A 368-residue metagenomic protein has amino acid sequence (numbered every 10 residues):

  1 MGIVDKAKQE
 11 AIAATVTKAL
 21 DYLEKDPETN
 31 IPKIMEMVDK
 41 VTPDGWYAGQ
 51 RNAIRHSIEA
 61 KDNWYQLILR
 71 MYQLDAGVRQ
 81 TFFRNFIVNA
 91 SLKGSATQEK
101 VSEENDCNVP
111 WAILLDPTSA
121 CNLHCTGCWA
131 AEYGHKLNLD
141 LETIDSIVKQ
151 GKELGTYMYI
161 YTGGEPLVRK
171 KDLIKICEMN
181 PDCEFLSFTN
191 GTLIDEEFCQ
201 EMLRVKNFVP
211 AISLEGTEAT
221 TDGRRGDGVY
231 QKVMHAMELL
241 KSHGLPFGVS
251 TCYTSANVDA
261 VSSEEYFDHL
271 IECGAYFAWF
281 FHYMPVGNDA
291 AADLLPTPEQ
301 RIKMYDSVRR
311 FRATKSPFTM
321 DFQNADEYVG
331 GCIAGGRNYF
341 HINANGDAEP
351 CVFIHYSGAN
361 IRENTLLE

Functional and structural regions predicted by a protein language model:
M1-N52, D222-G335, N343-N345, E349 (+1 more regions): Radical SAM enzyme [4Fe-4S]-AdoMet core and its adjacent flexible, acidic and glycine-rich loops/tails across
P32-E197, V205: Conserved alpha-helical substructure of the radical SAM core
E104-N105, M202, G331-C332: Short secondary-structure boundary/capping segments
C121, T217, I354-S357: A generic "binding-loop/recognition-motif" signal
A131-H135, T217-A219, P285-N288: A short, flexible beta-alpha/helix-coil linker loop
L141-Y161, L167-F281: Radical SAM/AdoMet-radical enzyme domain recognition
